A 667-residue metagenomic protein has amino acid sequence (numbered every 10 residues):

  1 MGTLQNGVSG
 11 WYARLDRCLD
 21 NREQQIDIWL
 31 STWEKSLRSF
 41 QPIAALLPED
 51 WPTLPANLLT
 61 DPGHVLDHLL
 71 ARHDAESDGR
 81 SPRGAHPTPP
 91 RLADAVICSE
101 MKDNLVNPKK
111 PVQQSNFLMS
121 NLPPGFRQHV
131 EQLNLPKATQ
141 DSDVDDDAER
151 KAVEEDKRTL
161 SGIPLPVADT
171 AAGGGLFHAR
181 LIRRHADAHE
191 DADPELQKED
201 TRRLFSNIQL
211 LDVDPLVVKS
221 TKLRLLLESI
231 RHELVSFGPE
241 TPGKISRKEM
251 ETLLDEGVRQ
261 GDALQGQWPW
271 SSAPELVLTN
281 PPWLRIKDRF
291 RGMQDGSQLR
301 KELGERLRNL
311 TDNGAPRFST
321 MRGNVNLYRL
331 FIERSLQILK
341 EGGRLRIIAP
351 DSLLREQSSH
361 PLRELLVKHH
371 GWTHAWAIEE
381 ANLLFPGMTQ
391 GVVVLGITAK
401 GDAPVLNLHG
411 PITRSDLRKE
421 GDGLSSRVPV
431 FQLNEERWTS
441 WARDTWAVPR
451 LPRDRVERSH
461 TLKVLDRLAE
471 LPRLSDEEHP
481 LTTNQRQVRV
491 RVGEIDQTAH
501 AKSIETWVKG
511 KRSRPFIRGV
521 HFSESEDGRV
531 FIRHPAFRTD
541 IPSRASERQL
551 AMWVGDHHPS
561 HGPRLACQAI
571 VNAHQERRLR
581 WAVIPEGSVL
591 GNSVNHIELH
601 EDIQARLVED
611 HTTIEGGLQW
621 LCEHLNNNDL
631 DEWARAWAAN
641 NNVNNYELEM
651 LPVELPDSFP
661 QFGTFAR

Functional and structural regions predicted by a protein language model:
M1, P87-L92, A172-G175, A179 (+10 more regions): Signature of N6-adenine DNA methyltransferases within the class I
M1-R203, V213, V217, D262 (+3 more regions): Class I S-adenosyl-L-methionine
L59-D67, R180-L181, K287, D295-E302 (+2 more regions): Active-site-adjacent "gating/activation" loops or surface patches in catalytic cores
H68, R72, E76, A95-N104 (+22 more regions): Generic, well-ordered alpha-helical scaffold segments in large soluble proteins
D78-G79, A95, S99, L105-K109 (+6 more regions): Flexible, glycine/threonine-enriched loop-and-boundary segments that flank and lead into catalytic domains of large
I208-D212: Conserved SAM-binding motif I beta-strand of class I
D214, S220-G266: S-adenosyl-L-methionine
R329, L336-L339, E380-L384, V393 (+3 more regions): Polybasic, glycine- and aromatic-enriched phosphate-binding surface used to engage nucleic acids
